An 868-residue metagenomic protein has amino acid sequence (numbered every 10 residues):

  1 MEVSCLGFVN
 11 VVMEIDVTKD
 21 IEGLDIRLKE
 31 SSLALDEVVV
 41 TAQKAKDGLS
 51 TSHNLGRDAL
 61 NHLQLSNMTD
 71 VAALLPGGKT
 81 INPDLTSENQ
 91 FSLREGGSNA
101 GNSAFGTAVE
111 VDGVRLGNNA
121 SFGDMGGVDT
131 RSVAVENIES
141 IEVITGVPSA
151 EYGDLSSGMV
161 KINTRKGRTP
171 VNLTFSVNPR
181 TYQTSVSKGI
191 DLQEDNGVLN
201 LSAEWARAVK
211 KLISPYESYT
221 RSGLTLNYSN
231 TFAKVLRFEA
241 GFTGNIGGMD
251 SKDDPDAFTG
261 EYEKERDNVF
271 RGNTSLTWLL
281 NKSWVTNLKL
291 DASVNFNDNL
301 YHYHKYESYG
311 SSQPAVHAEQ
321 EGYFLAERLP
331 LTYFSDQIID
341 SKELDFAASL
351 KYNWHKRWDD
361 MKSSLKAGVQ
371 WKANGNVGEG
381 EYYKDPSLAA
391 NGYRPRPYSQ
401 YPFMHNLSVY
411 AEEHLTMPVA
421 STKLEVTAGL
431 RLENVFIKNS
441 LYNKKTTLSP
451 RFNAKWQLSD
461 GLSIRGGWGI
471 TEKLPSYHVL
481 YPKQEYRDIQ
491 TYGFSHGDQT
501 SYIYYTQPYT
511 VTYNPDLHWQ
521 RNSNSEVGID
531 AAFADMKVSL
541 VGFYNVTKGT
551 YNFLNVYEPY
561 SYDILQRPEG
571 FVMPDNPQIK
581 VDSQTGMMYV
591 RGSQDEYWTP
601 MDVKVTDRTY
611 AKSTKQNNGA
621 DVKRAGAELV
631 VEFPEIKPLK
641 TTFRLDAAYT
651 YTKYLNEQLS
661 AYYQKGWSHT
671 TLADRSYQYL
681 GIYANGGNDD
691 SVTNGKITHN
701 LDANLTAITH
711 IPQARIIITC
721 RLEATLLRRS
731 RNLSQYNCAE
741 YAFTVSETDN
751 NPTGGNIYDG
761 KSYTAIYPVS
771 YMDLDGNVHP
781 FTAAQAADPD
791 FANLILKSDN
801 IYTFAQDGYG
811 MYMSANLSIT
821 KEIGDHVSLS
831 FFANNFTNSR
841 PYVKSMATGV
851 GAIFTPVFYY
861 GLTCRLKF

Functional and structural regions predicted by a protein language model:
E2-V9, T18-N61: Short, acidic, small-residue-rich periplasmic hinge/interaction motif at the N-terminus of Gram-negative outer-membrane
G23-R27, M68-V71, Q90-S92, E110 (+3 more regions): N-terminal periplasmic accessory domains that precede and gate Gram-negative outer-membrane beta-barrel machines
T69, A73-R115: Extracytoplasmic beta-strand/coil segments of soluble accessory domains associated with Gram-negative outer-membrane
V114-I144: Short acidic/polar hinge/loop motifs at secondary-structure boundaries that mediate gating or recognition
T174-R207, S214-N295: Transmembrane beta-barrel wall of Gram-negative outer-membrane proteins
T231-G247, E265-L441, Q457, G626: Face-selective signature of the C-terminal outer-membrane beta-barrel domain
E472, T547-G549, Y557-E558, E723-D799 (+2 more regions): C-terminal beta-signal and adjacent terminal beta-strands/loops of Gram-negative outer-membrane beta-barrel proteins
P568, V572-Y736: Gram-negative outer-membrane beta-barrel transporters
